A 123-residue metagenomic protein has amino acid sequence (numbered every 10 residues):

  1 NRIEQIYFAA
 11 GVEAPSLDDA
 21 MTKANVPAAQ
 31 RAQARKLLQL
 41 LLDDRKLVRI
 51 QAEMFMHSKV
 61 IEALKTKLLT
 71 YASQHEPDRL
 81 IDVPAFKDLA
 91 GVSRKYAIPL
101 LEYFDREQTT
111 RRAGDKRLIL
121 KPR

Functional and structural regions predicted by a protein language model:
N1-R123: C-terminal non-catalytic scaffold/interaction domains in large multidomain proteins
